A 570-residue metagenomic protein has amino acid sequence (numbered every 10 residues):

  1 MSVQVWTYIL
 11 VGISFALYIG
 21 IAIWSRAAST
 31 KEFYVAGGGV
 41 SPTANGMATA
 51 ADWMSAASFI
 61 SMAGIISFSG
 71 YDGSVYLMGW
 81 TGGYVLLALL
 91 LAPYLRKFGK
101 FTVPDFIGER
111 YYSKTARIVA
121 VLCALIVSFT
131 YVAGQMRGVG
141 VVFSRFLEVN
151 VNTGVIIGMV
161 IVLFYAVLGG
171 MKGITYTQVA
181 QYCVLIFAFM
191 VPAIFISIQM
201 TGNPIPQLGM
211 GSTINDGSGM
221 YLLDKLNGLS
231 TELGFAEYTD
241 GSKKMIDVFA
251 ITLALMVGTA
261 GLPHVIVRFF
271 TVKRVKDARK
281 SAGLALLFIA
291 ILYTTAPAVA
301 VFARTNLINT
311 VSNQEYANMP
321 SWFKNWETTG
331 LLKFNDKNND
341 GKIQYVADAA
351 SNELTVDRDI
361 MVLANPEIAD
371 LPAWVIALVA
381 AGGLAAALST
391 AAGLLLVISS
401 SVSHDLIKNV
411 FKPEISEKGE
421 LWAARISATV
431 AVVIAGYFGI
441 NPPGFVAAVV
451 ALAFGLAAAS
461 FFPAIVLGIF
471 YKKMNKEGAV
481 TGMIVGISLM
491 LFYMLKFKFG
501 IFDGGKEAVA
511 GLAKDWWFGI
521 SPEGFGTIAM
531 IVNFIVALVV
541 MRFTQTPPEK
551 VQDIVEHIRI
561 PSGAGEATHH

Functional and structural regions predicted by a protein language model:
M1-H570: Membrane-embedded helix-loop-helix hairpins and adjacent transmembrane boundary segments in multi-pass transporters
